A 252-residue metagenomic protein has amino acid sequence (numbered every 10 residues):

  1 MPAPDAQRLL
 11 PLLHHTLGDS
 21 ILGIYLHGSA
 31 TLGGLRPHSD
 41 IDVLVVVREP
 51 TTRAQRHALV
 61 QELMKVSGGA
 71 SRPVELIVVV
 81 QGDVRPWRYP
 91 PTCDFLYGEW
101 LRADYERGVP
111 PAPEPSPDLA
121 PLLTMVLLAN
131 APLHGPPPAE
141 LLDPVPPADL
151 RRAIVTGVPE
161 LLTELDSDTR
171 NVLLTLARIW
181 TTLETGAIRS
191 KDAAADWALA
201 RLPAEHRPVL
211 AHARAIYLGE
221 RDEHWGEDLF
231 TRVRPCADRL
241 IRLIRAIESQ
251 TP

Functional and structural regions predicted by a protein language model:
M1-Y25, A54-R56, E248, P252: Helical scaffold of the NTase/Pol beta-like nucleotidyltransferase catalytic core
P2, L165-V172, L229, V233: Aromatic-acidic/polar surface patches that form glycan- and anion
I24-K65, R72-V80: Catalytic metal-binding acidic patch
Q61-D166, L173: Conserved NTP/Mg2+-binding pocket subregion across the NTase superfamily
V155-H212: Extended, basic/helix-rich recognition subdomains
A187-P252: Structured mid-to-C-terminal alpha-helical surface segments
